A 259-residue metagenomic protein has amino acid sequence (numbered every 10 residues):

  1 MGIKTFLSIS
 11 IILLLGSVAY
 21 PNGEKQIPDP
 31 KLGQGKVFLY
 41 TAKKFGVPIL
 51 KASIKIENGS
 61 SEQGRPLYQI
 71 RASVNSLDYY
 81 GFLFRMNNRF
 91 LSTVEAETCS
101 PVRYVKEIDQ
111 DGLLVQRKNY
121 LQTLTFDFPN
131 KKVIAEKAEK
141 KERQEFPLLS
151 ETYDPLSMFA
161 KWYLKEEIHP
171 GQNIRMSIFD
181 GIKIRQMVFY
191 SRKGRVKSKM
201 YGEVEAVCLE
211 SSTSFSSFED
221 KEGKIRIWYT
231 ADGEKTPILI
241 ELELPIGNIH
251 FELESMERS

Functional and structural regions predicted by a protein language model:
M1-G2: N-terminal secretory signal peptides that target proteins for export/translocation
T5-L15: Sec-dependent N-terminal signal peptides
S10, P30, V74, T152-Y153: Alpha-helical interaction segments
N22-F128, K165-S259: Acidic, serine/threonine-rich low-complexity disordered tracts
V115-K161: Hydrophobic, well-structured mid-protein blocks that either form specific transmembrane helices
